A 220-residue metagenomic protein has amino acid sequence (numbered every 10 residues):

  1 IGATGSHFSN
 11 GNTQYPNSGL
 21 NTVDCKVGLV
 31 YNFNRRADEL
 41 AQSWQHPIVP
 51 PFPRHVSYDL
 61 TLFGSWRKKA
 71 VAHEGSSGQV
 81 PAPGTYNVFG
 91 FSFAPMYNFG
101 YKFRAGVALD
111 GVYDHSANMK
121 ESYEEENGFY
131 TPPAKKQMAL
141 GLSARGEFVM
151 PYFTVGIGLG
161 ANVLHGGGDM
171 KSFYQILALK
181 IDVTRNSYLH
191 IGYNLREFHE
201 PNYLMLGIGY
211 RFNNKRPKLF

Functional and structural regions predicted by a protein language model:
I1, R35-D38, K102-A105, M150-G156 (+2 more regions): Repeated loop/turn-to-beta-strand initiation elements of outer-membrane beta-barrel proteins
I1-A3, C25-Y31, F91-Y97, L109-G111 (+4 more regions): Residues on the lipid-exposed face of transmembrane beta-strands in outer-membrane beta-barrel proteins
I1-H7, V56-K68, V107-Y113, A144-F148 (+3 more regions): Transmembrane beta-barrel strands of outer-membrane/channel proteins
G2-T4, G11-P16, A117, H190-F220: Outer-membrane beta-barrel translocator/channel fold
N12-Y15, G19-L20, P83-T85, F99-Y101 (+3 more regions): Solvent-exposed loop/turn segments connecting transmembrane beta-strands in outer-membrane beta-barrel proteins
G19-C25, L29, R54-V56, T85-F91 (+4 more regions): Residues that define the transmembrane beta-barrel architecture of outer-membrane proteins
N21-Q42, P201-F220: Outer-membrane beta-barrel "beta-signal"
A72-A82, S116-A134: Flexible, solvent-exposed loop segments that connect beta-strands
